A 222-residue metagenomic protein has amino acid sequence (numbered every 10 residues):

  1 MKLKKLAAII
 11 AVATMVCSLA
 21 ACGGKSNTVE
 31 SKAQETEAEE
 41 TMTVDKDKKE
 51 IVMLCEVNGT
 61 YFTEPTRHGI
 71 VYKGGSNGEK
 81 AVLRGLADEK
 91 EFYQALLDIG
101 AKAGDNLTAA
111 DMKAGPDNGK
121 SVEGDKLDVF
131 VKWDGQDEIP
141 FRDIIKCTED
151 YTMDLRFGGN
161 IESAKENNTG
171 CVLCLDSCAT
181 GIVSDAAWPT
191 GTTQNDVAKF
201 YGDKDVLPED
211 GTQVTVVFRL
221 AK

Functional and structural regions predicted by a protein language model:
M1-I10: Bacterial N-terminal signal peptides that target proteins for export
A8, K25-T41: N-terminal, intrinsically disordered, polar/charged segments of Gram-positive cell-envelope systems that serve as
A13: Acyl-group handoff/entry surfaces in thioester-processing enzymes
C17-A21: C-terminal motif of bacterial Sec signal peptides marking the signal peptidase cleavage site
E37-K222: Long, low-hydrophobicity ectodomains and other hydrophilic envelope-associated domains
